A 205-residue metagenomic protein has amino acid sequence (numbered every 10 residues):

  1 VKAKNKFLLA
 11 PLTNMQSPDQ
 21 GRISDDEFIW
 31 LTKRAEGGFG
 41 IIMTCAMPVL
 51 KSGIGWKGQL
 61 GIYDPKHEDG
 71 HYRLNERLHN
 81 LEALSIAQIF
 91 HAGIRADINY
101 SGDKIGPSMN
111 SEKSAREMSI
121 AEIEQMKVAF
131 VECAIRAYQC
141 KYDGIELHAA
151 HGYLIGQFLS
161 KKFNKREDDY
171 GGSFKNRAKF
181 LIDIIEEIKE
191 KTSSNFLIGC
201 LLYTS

Functional and structural regions predicted by a protein language model:
V1, D26-G37, Y72-N80, V131-E146 (+1 more regions): Short amphipathic alpha-helices and their capping/turn segments at secondary-structure boundaries
V1-F90, M126: N-terminal capping/small domains of soluble enzymes
L50, I62, D97-M118, Q157-K175: Aromatic- and acidic-residue-enriched carbohydrate-binding clefts of CAZyme catalytic domains
L60-L81, K165-F196: Alpha-helix-loop-beta-strand connector modules within alpha/beta enzyme cores
E76, N80, L84, F90-Y142: Non-globular sequence segments
R116-L154, R166-E187: Metal-dependent enolase-superfamily TIM-barrel catalytic cores that perform enediolate-based chemistry
Y203-T204: Conserved small/polar residues in nucleotide/adenosyl-binding loops
